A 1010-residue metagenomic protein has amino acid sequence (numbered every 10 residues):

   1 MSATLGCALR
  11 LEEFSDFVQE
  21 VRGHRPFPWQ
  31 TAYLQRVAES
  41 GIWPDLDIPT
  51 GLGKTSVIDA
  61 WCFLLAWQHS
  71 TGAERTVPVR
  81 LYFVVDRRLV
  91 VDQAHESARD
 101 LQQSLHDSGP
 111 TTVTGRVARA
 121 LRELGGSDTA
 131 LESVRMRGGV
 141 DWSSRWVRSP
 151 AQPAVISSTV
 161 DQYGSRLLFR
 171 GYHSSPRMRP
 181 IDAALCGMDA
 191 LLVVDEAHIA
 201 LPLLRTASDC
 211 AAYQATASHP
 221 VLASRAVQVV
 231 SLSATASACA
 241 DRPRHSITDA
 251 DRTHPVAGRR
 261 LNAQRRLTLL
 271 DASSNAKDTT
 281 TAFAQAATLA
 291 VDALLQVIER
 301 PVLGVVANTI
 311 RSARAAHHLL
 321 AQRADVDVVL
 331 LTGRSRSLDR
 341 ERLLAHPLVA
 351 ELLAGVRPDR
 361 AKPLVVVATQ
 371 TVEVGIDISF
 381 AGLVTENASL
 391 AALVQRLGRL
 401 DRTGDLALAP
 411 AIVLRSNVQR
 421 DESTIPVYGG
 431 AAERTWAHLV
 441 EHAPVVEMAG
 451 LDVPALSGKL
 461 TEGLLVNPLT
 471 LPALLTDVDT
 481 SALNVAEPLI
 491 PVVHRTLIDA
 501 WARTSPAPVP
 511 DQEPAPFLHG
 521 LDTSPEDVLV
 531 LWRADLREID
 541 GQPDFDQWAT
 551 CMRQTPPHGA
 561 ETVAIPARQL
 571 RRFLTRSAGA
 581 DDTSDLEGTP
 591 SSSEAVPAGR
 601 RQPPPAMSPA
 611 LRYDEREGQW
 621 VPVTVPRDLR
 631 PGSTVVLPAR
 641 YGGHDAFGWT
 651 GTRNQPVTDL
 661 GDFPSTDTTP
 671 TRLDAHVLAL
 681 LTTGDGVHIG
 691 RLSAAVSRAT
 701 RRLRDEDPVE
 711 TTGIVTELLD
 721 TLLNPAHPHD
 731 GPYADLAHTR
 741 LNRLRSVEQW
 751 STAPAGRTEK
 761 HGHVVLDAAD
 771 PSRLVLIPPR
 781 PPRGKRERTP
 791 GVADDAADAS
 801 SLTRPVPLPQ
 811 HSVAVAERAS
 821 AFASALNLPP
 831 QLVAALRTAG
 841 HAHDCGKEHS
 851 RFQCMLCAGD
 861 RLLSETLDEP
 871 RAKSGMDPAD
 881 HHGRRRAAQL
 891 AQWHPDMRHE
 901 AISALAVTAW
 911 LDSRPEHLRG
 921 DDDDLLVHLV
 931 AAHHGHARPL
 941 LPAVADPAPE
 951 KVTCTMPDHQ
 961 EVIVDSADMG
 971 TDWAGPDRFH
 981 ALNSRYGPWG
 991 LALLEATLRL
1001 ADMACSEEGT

Functional and structural regions predicted by a protein language model:
S2-I48: Conserved pre-motif I regulatory segment
G41-W61: Walker A/P-loop
R75-Q103, D107-R116, D161-S165, A200 (+1 more regions): Conserved Walker A/P-loop ATP-binding site and its immediately adjacent core in helicase/helicase-like ATPase domains
R80-A94, L294-A321, L330: Conserved strand-helix element at the start of the C-terminal RecA-like helicase core
H106-R177: Inter-Walker segment of RecA-like/P-loop motor cores
P220-Q228, L232-V297: Interdomain hinge/linker at the junction between the two RecA-like core domains of SF2 helicases
A284, V291-A293, R300, A315 (+11 more regions): C-terminal helicase lobe and adjacent C-terminal extensions/tails of nucleic-acid helicase motors
V427-W436, V440, D798-P805, S824-T1010: Divalent metal-dependent catalytic cores for phosphoryl transfer on phosphate-bearing substrates
